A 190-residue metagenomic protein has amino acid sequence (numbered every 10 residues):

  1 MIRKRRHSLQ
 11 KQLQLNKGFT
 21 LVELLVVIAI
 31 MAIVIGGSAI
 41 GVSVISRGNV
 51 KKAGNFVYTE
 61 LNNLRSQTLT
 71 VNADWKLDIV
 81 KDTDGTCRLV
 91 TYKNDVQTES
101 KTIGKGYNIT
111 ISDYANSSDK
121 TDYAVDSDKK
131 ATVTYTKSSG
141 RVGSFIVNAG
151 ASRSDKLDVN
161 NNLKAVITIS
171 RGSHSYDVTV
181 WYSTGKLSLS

Functional and structural regions predicted by a protein language model:
I2-L9, I33-F56, S66, D74 (+1 more regions): N-terminal helix-rich module
R6-I28: Glycine-centered recognition micro-motifs in short, flexible terminal segments and loops
